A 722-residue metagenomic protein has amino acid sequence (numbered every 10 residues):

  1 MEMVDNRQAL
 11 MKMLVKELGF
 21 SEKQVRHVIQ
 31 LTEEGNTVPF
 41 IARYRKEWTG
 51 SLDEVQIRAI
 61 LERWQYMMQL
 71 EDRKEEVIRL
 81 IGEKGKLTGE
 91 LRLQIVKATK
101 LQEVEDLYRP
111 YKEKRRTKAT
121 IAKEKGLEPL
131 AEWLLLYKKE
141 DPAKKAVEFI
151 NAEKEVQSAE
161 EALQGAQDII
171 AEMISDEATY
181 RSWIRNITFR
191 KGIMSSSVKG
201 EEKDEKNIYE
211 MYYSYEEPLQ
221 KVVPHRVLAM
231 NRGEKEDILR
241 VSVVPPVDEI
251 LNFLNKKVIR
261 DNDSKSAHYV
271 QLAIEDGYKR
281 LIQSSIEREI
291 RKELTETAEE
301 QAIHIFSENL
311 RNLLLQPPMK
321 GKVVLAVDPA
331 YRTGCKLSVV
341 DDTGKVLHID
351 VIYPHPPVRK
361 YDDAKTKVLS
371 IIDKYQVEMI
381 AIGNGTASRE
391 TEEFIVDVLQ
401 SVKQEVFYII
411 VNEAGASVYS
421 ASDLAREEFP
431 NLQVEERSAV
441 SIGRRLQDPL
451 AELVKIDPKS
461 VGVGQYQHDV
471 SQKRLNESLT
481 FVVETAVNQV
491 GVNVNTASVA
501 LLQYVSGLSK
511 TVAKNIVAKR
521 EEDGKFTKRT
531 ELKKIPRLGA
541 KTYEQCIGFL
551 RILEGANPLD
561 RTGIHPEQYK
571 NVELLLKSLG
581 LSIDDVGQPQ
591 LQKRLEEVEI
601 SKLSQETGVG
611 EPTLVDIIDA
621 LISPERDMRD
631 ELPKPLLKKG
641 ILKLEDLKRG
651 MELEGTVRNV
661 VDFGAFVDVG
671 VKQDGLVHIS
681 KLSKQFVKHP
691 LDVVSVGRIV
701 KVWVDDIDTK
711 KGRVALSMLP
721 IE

Functional and structural regions predicted by a protein language model:
T37-V38, T49, D53-T120, K125-Q157 (+5 more regions): Accessory alpha-helical DNA-binding modules that contact the DNA backbone or grooves
Q56-A59, Y66-A326, R332-S420, L424-N431 (+1 more regions): Duplex nucleic acid-engaging cores and interfaces of nucleic-acid transaction enzymes
E103, I409, G415, S420-V490 (+1 more regions): Long, charge-rich intrinsically disordered scaffolds of nucleic-acid metabolism proteins
K648-D662, V700-V702: Structural detector for short beta-strands of small beta-barrel domains
D662-V667, D674, G712-V714: Short aromatic-glycine-enriched beta-strand elements
V667-S683: OB-fold (S1/OB) nucleic-acid-binding surfaces
V687-K701: Short nucleic-acid-contacting surface segments enriched for D/E, G, S/T with interspersed K/R
K710-E722: OB-fold/S1-family single-stranded nucleic acid-binding modules
